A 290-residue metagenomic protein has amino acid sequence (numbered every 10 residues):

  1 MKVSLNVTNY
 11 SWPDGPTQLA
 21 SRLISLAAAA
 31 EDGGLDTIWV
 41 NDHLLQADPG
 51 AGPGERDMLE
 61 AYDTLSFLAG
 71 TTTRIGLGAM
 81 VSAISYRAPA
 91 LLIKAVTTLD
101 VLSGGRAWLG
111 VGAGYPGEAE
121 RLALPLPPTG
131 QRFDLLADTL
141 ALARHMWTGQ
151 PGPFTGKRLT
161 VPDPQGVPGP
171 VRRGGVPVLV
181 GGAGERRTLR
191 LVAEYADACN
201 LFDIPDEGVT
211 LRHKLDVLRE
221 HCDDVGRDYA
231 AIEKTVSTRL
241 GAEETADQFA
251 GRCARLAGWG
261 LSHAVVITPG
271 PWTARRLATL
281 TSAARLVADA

Functional and structural regions predicted by a protein language model:
M1-G15, R74, Y115-R121, K157-V176 (+1 more regions): N-terminal small/glycine-rich loop or linker at the start of catalytic domains across soluble metabolic enzymes
M1-T71, G174-V176, P205, A274 (+1 more regions): N-terminal beta1-alpha1-beta2 module of alpha/beta enzyme domains
K2-Q18, I84-P153, F202, P271: Flexible, glycine-rich active-site loops centered on histidine and acidic residues that chelate a metal or position
V3-V7, I38-V40, G76-A79, A107-V111 (+4 more regions): Hydrophobic faces of well-ordered beta-strands that scaffold small-molecule active sites in alpha/beta enzyme cores
V7-S21, M80-A90, R173-G184, V236-D247: Active-site mouth loops of central-metabolism enzymes
T17-A30, L92-A95, G181-E194, E244-A257: Short, acidic/polar
A30, G34, D42, L68 (+9 more regions): Conserved, mostly hydrophobic/aromatic
P128, R132, L136-R144, G208-L218 (+1 more regions): C-terminal helical cap(s) of enzyme catalytic domains, especially alpha/beta-barrels
